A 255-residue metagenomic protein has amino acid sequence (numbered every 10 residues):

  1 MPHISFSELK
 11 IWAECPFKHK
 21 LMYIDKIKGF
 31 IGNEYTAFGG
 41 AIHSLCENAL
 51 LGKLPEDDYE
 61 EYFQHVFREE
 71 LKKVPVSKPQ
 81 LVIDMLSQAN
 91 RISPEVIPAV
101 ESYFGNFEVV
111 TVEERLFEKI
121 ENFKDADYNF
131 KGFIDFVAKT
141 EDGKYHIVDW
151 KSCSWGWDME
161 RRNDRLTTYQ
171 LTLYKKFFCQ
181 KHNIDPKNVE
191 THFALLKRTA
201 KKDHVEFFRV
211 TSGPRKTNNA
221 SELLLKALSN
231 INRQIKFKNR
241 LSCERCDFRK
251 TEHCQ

Functional and structural regions predicted by a protein language model:
M1, P16-G29, I147, C153-W157 (+1 more regions): Short amphipathic alpha-helical segments and their helix-coil junctions
M1-E14, Y128-G143, S212-G213: An acidic intrinsically disordered interaction segment
L9-L54, E113-E114, R245: Nuclease catalytic cores
C15, I42-H43, F136, Y174 (+2 more regions): A residue-level signal for conserved active-site and pocket-lining positions in enzyme catalytic cores
K26, F117, C153-W155, L196-A200 (+1 more regions): Short, solvent-exposed loop/turn segments at secondary-structure junctions
L45-I120: A non-catalytic, helix-rich entry segment at domain boundaries
T111-L171, C179, A220-L224: Non-catalytic protein-protein interaction segments used by genome-maintenance enzymes to assemble and couple activities
N163-D164, K176-Q255: Metal-dependent nuclease catalytic regions and adjoining charged, substrate-binding loops involved in nucleic-acid end
